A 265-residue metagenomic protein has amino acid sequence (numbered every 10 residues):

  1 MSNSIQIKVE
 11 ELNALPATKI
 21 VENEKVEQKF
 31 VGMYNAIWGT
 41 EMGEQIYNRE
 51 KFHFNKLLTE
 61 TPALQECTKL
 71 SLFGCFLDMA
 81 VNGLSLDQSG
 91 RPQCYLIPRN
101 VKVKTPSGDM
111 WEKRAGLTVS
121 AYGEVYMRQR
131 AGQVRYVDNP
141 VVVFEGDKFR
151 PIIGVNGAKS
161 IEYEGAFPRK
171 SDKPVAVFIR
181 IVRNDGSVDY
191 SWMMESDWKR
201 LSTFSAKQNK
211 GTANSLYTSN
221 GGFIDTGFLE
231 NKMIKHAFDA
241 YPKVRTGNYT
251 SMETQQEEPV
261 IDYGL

Functional and structural regions predicted by a protein language model:
M1-N35: N-terminal intrinsically disordered, low-complexity, charged/polar
K8-L12, I97-N100, P106, Q255-E257 (+1 more regions): Compositionally biased, intrinsically disordered low-complexity segments
V9-E10, G123, V137, I261: Intrinsic disorder/low-complexity signal
E22, V26-R245: Binding-interface segments
P242-L265: Single-stranded nucleic-acid nicking/binding segments centered on His-rich, glycine/basic loops
